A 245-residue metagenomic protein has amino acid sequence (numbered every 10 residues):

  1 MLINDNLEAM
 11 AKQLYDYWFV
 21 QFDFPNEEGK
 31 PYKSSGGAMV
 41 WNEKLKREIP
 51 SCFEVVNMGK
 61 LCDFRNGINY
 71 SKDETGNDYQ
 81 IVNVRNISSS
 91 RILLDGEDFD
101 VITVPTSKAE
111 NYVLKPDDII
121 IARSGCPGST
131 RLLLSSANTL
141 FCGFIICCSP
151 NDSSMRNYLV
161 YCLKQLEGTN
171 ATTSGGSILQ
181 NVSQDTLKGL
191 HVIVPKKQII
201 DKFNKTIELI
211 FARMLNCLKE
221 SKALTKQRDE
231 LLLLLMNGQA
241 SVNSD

Functional and structural regions predicted by a protein language model:
M1-Y17, S35-I68, I193, K197-N243: Non-catalytic DNA-recognition/assembly elements of restriction-modification systems
N4, V84-I87, C142-I146, C162-K222: Glycine-anchored helix-breaking recognition loops at helix->coil/strand junctions
Q21, E27-E28, S154: Secondary-structure transition motif
G29, S71-D78, G96-E97, S174-G176: Short coil/turn segments at secondary-structure boundaries
M39-L45, G59-E74, R85-P116: Sequence-specific dsDNA recognition surfaces
Q80, S89-R91, G128-T130, V242: Flexible loop/turn segments at secondary-structure boundaries
N83, V104, A109-E167, T173-I178 (+2 more regions): A short beta-sheet element
